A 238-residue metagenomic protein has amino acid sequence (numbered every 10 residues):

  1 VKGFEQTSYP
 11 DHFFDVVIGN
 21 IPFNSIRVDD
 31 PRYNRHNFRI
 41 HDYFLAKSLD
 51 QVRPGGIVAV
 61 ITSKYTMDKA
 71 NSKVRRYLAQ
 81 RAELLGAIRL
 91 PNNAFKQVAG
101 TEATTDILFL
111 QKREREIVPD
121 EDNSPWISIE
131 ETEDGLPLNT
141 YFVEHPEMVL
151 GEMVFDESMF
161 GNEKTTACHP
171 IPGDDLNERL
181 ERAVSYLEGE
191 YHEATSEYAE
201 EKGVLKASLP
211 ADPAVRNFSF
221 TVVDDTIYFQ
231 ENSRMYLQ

Functional and structural regions predicted by a protein language model:
V1-R32, D42, K47-V52, G56-Y65: Conserved proline-anchored active-site loop of SAM-dependent methyltransferases that bridges a beta-strand
F4-E5, L90-N93, M148: Short, solvent-exposed coil/turn elements at secondary-structure transition points
T7, N24-V28, D68-A70, K96-A99 (+1 more regions): Switch/connector loops and helix/strand junctions flanking conserved nucleotide-binding motifs in nucleotide-processing
P22, N92, R113: Flexible loop residues that form catalytic and substrate-binding hotspots at small-molecule/glycan-binding clefts
R32, K73-V74, D122-S124: Composition- and surface-driven signal marking solvent-exposed, interaction-prone regions in large proteins
H36-K96, A103-L110: Conserved Class I SAM-dependent methyltransferase catalytic core
Q97-K202: Flexible, glycine-/basic-rich loop-and-beta segments that form/coincide with the SAM-dependent methyltransferase
S185-Q238: Charged, often flexible domain-edge or linker segments that flank or initiate folded functional domains
